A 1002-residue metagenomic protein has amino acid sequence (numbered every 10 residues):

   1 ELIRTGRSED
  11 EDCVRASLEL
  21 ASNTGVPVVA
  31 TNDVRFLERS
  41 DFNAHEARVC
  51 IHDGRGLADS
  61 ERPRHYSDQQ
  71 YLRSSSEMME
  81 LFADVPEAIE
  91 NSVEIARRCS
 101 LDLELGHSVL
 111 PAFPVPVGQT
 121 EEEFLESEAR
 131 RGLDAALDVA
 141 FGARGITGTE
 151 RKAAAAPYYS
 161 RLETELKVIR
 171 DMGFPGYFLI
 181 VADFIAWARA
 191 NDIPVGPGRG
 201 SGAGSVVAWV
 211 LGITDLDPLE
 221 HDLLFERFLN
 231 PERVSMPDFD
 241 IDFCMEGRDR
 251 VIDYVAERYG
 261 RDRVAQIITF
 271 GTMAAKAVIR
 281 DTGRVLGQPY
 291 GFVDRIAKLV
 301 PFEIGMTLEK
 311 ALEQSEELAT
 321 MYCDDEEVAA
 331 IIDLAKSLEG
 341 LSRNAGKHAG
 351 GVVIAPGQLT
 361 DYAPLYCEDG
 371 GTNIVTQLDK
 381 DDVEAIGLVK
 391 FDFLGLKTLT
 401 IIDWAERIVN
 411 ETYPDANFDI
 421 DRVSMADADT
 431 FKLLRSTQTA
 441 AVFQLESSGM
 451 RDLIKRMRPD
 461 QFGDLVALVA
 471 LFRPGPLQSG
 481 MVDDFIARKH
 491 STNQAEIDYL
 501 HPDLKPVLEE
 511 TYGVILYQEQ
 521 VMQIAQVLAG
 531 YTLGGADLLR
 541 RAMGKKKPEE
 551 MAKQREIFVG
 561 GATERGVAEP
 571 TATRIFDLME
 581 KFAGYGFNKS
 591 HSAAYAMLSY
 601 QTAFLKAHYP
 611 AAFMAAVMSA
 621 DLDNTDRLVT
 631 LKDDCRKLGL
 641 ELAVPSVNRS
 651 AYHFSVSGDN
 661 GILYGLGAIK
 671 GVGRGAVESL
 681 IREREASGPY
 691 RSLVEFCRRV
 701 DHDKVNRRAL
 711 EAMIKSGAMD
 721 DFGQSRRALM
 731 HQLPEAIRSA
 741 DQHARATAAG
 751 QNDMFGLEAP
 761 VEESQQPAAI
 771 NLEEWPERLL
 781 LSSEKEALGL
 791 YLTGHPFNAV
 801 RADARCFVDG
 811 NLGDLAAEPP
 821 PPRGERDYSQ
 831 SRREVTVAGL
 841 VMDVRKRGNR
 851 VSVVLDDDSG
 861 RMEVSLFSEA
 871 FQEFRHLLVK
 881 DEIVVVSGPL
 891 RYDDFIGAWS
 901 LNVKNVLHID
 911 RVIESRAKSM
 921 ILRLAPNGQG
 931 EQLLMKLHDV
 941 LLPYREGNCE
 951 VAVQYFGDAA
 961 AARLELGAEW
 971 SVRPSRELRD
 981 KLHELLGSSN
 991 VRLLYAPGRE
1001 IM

Functional and structural regions predicted by a protein language model:
E1-L757, R845-V851: Alpha-helical scaffold/interaction cores of sigma-54-like transcription cofactors and many family A DNA polymerases
G756-M1002: Primarily single-stranded nucleic-acid-binding OB-fold modules
